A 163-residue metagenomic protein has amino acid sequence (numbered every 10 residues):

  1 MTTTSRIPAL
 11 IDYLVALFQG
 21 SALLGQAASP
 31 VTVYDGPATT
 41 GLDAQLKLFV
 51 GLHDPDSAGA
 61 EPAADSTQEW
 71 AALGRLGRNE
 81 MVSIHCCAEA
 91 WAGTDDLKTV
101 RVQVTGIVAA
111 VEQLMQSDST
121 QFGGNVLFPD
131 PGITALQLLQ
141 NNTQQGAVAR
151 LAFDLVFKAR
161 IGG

Functional and structural regions predicted by a protein language model:
M1-L73, F122-D130: Small/polar-rich, solvent-exposed N-terminal microdomains that initiate assembly or binding
M1-S5, K98-V102, T143: Charge-dense, low-complexity intrinsically disordered segments
G25-A27, Q45, V104-G162: Acidic-leaning, charged glycine-interspersed low-complexity segments
H53-G59, E89, T134-A135, D154-K158: Generic short beta-strand segments
A58, A92-D96, A159-G163: Residue-level signal for secondary-structure boundary sites
G74-G93, Q145-A159: Oligomerization/assembly interface segments of phage tail-like spikes and tubes
R75-M81, E89-S117: Extracellular/virion structural assembly segments
